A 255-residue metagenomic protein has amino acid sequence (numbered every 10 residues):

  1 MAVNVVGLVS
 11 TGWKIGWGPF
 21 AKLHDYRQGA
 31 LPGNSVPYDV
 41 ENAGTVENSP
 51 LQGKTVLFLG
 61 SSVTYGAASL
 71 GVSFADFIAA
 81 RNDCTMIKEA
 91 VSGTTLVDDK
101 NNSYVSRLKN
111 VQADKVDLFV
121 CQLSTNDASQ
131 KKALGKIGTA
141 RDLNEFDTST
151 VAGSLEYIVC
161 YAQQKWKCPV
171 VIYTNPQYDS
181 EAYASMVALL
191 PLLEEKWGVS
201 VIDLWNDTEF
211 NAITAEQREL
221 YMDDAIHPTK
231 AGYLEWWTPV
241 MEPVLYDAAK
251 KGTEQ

Functional and structural regions predicted by a protein language model:
M1-L59, V63-L70, A80, Q112-D117 (+3 more regions): N-terminal secretory targeting modules
T55-L57, V63-E145: Conserved SGNH/GDSL esterase-like catalytic core that processes O-acyl groups on lipids and polysaccharides
L70, D99-S103, F146-S154, A182-M186 (+1 more regions): Soluble or luminal CAZymes and related metallo-dependent hydrolases
N82, K165-W166, K196-W197: Helix C-cap/helix->beta junction micro-motif
Q122-N126, E156-L190: Active-site segments of SGNH/GDSL-like serine hydrolases that catalyze O-acetyl group transfer/hydrolysis on lipids
A140-V151, D223-I226: A short acidic, glycine-rich active-site loop that binds or catalyzes chemistry on phosphate/adenosine moieties
N175-Q255: Catalytic His-Asp segment of secreted/periplasmic serine-dependent ester chemistry enzymes
